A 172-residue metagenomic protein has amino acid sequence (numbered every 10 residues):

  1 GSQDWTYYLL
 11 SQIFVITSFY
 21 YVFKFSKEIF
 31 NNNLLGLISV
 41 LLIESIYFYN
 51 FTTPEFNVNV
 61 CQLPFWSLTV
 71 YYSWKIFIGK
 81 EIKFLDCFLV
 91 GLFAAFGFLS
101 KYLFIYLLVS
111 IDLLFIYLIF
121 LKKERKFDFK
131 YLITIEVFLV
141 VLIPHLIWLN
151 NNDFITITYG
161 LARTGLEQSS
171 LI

Functional and structural regions predicted by a protein language model:
G1-I13, G97: Short hydrophobic/aromatic helix or loop-helix immediately within or flanking a transmembrane segment in polytopic
L9-F30, L68, Y72: Transmembrane-helix motifs of polytopic, lipid-linked glycan transferases
I13, F30, S45, N57 (+3 more regions): Transmembrane helix irregularities
Y21, L41, C61-G79, L89-A94: Specific aromatic-rich, kink-prone transmembrane helix
K27-N31, I78-K83, I119-F129: Membrane-interface helix-boundary motifs at transmembrane edges
G36-E44, A94, F98, D112: Short helix- or helix-capping micro-motifs that position conserved polar/aromatic residues at function-defining sites
F51-C61: Short acidic/glycine- and proline-prone juxtamembrane loop motifs at membrane-interface regions of multi-pass membrane
F96, L108-I172: Transmembrane-lumen/periplasm boundary regions of multi-pass, lipid-linked membrane glycan transferases
